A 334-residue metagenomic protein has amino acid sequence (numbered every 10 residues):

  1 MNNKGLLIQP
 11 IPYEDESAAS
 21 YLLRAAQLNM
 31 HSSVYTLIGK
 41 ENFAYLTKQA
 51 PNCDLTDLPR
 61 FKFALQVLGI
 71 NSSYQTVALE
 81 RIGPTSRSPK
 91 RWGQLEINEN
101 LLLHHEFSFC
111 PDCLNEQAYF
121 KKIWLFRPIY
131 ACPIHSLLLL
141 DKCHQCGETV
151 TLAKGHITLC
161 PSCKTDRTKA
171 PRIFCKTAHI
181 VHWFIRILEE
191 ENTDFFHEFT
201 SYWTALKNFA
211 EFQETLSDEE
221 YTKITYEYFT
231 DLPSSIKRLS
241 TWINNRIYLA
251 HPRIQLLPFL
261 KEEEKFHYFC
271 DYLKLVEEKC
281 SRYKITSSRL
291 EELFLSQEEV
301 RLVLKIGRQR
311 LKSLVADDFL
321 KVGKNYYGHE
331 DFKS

Functional and structural regions predicted by a protein language model:
M1-S334: Basic, alpha-helical nucleic-acid-binding regions used in initiation and control of genome expression
